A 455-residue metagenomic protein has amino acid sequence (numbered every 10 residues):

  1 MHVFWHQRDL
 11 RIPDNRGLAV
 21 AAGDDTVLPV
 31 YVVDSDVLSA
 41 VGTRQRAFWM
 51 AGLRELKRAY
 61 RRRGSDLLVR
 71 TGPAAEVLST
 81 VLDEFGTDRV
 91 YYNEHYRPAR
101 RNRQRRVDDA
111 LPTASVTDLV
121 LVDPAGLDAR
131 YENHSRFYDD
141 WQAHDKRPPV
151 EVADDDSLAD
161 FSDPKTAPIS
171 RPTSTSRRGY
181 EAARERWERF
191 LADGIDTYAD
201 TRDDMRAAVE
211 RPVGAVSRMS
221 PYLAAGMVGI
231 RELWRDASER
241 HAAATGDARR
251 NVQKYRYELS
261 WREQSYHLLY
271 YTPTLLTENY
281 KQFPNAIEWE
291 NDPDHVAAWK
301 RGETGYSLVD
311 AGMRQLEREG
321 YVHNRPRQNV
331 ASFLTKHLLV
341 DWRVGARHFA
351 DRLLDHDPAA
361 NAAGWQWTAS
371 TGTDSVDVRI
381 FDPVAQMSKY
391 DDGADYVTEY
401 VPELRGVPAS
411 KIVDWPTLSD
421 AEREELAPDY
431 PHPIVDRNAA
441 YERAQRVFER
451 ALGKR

Functional and structural regions predicted by a protein language model:
M1-G64, E425-Y430, A439-Q445, E449: N-terminal beta-strand-loop-alpha-helix module at the start of alpha/beta ligand-binding or catalytic domains
D14-G17, R103-Q104, G345: Residues at alpha-helix caps and immediate loop-helix transition turns in enzyme cores, especially N- and C-cap
A21, V90, A129, G226 (+1 more regions): Residue-level signal for inorganic ion chemistry
L28-V30, D66-R70, P112-V116: General small-molecule cofactor/ligand-binding pocket signal
S35-N102: N-terminal Rossmann-like or analogous alpha/beta NTP/dinucleotide-binding catalytic cores that position adenine
A74-E185, W365: Beta-rich, aromatic/charged-enriched effector core domains that present basic-aromatic interfaces for binding
E132-E278, D391-R455: Glycine/tryptophan-enriched, flexible segments
R218-L223, M227-G406: Active-site-proximal binding-pocket segments
